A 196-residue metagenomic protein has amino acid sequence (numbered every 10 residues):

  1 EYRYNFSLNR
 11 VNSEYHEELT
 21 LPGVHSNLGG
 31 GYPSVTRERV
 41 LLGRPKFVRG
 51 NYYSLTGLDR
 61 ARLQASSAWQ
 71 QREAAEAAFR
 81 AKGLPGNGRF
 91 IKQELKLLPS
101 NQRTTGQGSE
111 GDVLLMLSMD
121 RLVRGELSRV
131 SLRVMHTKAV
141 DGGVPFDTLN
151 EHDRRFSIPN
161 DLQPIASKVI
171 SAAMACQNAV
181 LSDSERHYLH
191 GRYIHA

Functional and structural regions predicted by a protein language model:
E1-A196: Active-site- or binding-pocket-proximal scaffold segments within functional domains
